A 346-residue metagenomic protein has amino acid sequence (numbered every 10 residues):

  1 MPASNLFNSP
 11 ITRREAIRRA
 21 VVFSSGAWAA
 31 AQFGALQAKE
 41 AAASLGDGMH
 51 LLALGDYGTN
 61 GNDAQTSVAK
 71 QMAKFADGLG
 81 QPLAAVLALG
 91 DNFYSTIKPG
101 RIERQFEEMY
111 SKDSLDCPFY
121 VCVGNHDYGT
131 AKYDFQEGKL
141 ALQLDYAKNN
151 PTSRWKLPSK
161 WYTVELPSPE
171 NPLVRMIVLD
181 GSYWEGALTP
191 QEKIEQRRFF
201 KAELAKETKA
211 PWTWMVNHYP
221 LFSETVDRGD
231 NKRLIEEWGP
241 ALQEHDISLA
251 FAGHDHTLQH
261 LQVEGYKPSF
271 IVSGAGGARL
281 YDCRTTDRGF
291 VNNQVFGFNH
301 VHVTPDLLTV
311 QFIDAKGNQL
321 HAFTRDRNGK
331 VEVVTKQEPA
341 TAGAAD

Functional and structural regions predicted by a protein language model:
M1-E15: N-terminal secretory signal peptides
T12-A30: N-terminal export leaders
A31-A35: C-terminal segment of classical bacterial N-terminal signal peptides
A38-R101, E224: N-terminal active-site segment of His-dependent metallophosphoesterases
L45, S114, F290, F296-D346: A short C-terminal boundary segment appended to hydrolase-like catalytic domains
L51-A53, V86-A88, V121, M215 (+1 more regions): Residue-level marker for buried hydrophobic side chains located in beta-strands that build the well-ordered beta-sheet
A73, Y94-T213, T225-L249, D255-T304 (+1 more regions): Extended active-site neighborhood of metal-dependent phosphoesterases/phosphodiesterases
